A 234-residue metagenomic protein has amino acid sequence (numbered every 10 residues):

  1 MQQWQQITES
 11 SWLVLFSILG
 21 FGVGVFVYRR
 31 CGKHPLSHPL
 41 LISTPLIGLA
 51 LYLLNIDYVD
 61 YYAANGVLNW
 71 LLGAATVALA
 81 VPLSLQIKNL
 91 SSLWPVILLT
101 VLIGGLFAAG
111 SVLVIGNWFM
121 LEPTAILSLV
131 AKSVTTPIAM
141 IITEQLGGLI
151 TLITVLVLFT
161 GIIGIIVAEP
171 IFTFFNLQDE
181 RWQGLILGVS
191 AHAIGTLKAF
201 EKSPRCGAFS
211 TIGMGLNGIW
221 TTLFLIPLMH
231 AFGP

Functional and structural regions predicted by a protein language model:
Q3-S17, G24-P82, P95-V96, T100 (+1 more regions): Helical membrane-embedded segments and adjacent short helical loop/helix-boundary regions of multi-pass membrane
W4-I18, Y62-T76, E122-A131, T151-F159 (+1 more regions): Structural signature of hydrophobic alpha-helical transmembrane segments
L13-V14, I87-V112, T154-I163, G213-I219: Entry/N-cap segments of selected transmembrane alpha helices and their immediately preceding amphipathic helices
K33, I56, S84-L93, F119-T124 (+4 more regions): Juxtamembrane helix-boundary/capping and inter-helix hinge elements in multi-pass membrane proteins
L41-L53, G73-V77, L99-S111, V130-M140 (+2 more regions): Small-residue-rich segments of transmembrane alpha-helices in multi-pass membrane proteins, especially helix faces
L99-A139, T160-F175: Transmembrane alpha-helices that form the ion-translocation and gating core of multi-pass ion transport proteins
A125-I150, F159, Q178-L216: Alpha-helical membrane segments and immediately flanking helix-loop junctions that form or couple to the substrate/ion
T222-P234: Juxtamembrane boundary at the C-terminal end of a transmembrane helix
